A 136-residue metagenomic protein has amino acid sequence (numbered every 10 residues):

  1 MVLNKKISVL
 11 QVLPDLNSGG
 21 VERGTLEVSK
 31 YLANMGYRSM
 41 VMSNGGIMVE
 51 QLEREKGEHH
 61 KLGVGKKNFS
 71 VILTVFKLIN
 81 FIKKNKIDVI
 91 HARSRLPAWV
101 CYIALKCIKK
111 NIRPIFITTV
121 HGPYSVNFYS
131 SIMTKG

Functional and structural regions predicted by a protein language model:
M1-G136: Membrane-interface segments of envelope glycosyltransferases acting on lipid-linked substrates or membrane lipids
